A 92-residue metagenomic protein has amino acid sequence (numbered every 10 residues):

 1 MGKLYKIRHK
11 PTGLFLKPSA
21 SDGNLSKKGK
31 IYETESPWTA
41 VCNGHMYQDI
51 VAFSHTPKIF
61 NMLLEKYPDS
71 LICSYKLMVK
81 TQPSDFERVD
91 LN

Functional and structural regions predicted by a protein language model:
K3-K10: A short beta-strand micro-motif
T12-L14: Acidic glycine-/aspartate-rich tracts in secreted/extracellular proteins
L16-S19: A structural signal for the beta-strand cores of small, secreted beta-rich domains
L25-S26, I31-W38, G44-M46: Basic/aromatic-rich interaction segments and small domains that mediate binding to polyanionic partners
T39-N92: Short, mixed-charge low-complexity intrinsically disordered segments
